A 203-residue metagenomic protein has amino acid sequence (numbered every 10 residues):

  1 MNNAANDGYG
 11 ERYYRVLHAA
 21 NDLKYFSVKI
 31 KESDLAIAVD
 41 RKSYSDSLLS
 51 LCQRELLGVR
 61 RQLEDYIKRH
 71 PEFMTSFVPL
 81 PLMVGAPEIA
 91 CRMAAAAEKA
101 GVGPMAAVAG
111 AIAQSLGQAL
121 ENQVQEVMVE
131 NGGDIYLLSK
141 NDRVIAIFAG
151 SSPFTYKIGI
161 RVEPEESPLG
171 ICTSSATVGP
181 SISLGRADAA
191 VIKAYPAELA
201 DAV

Functional and structural regions predicted by a protein language model:
M1, D40-L56, G133-N141, Y156: Short, charge-rich amphipathic segments
M1-V16: Short, Gly/Pro- and small/polar-rich lid/capping loops
N2-A4, S45-V129, K193-V203: Alpha/propeptide regions of enzymes that mature by internal proteolysis
E11, A20-L49, I67, L80-P81 (+2 more regions): A structural signal for small-residue-enriched, beta-sheet-centric alpha/beta enzyme cores and oligomeric scaffold folds
R12-R15, R41, R54, R60-R61 (+5 more regions): Arginine residue identity/basic-tract feature
R15-A20, E126-V127: Short, solvent-exposed secondary-structure boundary motifs
E98-V178, S183, K193: Glycine-rich anion/phosphate-binding loop at the beta-strand->alpha-helix junction
